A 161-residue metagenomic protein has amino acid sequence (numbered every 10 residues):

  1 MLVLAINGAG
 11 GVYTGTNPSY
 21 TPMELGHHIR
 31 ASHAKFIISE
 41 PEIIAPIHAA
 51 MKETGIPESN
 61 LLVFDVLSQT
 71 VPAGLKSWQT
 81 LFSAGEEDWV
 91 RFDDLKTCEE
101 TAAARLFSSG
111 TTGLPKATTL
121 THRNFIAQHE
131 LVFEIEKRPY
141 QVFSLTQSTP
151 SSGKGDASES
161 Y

Functional and structural regions predicted by a protein language model:
L2, A104, A157-E159: Conserved sugar-transfer catalytic core signal across GT-A, GT-B, and GT-C glycosyltransferases
V3-A9, R30-A31, S152, Y161: Short hydrophobic alpha-helices that are characteristic scaffold elements of the AMP-binding
I6, I37, A102, S108-T111 (+2 more regions): Conserved S/T- and glycine-rich ATP-binding loop of Class I adenylate-forming
G8-A84: Structural core segment of the AMP-binding/adenylate-forming
G10, H33, L106, T112-L114: Active-site-proximal glycine-rich helix-loop-beta segment
S39-E40, A104, Q128: Replace "coordinates the UDP/GDP/TDP-sugar" with "coordinates nucleotide-activated sugar donors
K76, T80-F107, L114, K137-F143: Conserved pre-ATP/AMP-binding loop-to-beta segment of ANL
E86, E99, T118-Y140, S144-P150 (+1 more regions): Conserved structural elements of the adenylate-forming
